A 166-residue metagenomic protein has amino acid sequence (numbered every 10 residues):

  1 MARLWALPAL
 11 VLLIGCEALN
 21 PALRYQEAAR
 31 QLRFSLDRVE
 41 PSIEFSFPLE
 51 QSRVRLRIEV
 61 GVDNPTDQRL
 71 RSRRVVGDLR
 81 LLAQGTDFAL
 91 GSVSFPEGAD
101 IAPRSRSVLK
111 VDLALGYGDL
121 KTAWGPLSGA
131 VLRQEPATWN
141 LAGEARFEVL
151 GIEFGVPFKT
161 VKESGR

Functional and structural regions predicted by a protein language model:
M1-C16: Sec-dependent bacterial lipoprotein signal peptides
C16-R57, D67, F88-S94, G118-D119 (+2 more regions): Membrane engagement elements in two modes
V54-L56, V75, S107, W139: Hydrophobic core residues within well-ordered beta-strands of beta-rich domains
L56-V62, G77-L79: A short beta-strand signature
D67-D87: Short acidic, flexible loop segments centered on an aromatic residue
G85-T122: Intrinsically disordered, low-complexity Pro/Gly/Ser/Thr-rich segments with frequent PxxP/GP/PP motifs and embedded
Y117-A137: Short glycine/proline/serine/threonine-rich loop/turn segments at secondary-structure transition edges
